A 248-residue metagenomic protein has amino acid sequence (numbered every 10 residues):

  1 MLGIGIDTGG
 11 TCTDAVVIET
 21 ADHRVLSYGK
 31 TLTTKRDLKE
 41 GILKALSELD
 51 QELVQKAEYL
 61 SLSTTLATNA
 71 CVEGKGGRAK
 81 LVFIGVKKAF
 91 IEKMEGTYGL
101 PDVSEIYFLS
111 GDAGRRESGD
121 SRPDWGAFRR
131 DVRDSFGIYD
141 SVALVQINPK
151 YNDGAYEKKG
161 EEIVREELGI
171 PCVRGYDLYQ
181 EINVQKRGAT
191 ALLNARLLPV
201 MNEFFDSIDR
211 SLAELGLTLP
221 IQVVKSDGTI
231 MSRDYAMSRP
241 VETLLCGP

Functional and structural regions predicted by a protein language model:
M1-P248: N-terminally biased helix-coil "hinge/interface" segments that flank
